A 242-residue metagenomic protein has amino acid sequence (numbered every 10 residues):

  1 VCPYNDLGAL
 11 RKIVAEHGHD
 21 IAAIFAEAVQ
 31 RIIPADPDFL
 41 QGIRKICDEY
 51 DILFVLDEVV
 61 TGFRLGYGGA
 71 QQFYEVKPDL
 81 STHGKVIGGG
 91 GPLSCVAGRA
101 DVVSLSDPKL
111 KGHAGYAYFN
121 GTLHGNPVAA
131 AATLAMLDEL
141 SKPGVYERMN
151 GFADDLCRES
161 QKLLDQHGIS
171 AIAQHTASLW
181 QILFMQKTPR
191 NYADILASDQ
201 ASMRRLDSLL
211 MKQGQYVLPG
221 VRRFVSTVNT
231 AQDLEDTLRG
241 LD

Functional and structural regions predicted by a protein language model:
V1-D242: Conserved N-terminal phosphate-binding loop of PLP-dependent enzymes in the Aspartate aminotransferase
